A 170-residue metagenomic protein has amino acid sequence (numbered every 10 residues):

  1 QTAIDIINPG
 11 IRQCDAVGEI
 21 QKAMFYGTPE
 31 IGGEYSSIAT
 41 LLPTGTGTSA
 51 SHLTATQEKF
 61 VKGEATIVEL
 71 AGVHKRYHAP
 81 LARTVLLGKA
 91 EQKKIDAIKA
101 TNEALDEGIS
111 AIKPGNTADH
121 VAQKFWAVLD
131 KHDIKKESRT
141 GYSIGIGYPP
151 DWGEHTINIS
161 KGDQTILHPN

Functional and structural regions predicted by a protein language model:
Q1-P169: Active-site neighborhoods and metal-handling regions in enzymes and metal-associated proteins
